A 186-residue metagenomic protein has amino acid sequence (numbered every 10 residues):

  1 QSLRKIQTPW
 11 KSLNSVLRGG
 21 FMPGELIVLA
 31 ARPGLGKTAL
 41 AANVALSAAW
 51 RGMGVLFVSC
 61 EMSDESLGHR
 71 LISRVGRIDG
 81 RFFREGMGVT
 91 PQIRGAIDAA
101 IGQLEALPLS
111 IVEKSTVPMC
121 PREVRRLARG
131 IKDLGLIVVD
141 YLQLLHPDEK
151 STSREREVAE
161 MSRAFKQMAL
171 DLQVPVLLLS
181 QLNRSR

Functional and structural regions predicted by a protein language model:
Q1-V16: N-terminal pre-Walker A segment at the start of P-loop NTPase domains
S15-L17, S47-D133, P147-D148: Cytosolic-facing regulatory segments adjacent to core modules
G20, R32, C60: P-loop (Walker A) phosphate-binding loop of NTP-binding proteins
M22-I27, M53: Pre-Walker A (Motif I) flank of P-loop NTPase domains
K37: Conserved lysine of the Walker
L46-W50, E157-L178, L182: Substrate-engagement module of ASCE P-loop NTPases
L145-E149, R184-R186: Short, solvent-exposed loop/turn segments at secondary-structure junctions
